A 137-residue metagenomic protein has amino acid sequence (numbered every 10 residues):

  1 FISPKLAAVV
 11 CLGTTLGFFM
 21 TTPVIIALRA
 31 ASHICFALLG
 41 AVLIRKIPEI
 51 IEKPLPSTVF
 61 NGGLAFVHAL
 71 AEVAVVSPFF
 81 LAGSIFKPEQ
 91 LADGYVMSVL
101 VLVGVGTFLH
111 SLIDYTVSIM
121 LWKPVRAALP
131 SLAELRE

Functional and structural regions predicted by a protein language model:
F1-E137: Loop-helix junctions at membrane interfaces
